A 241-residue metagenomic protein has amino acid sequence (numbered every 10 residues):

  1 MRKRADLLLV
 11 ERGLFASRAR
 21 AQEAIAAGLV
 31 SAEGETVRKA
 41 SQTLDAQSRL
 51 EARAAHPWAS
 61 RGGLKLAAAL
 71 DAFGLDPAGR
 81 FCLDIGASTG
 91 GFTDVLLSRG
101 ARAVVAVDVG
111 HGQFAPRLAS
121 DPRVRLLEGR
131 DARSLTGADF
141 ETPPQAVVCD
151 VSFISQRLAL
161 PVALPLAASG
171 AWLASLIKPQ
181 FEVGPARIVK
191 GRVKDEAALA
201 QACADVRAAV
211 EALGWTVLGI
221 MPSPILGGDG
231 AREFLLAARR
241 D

Functional and structural regions predicted by a protein language model:
M1-A46: A basic, amphipathic helix-loop patch mediating RNA/tRNA/ribosome contacts
A78-S88: Conserved class I S-adenosyl-L-methionine
S88-T93, G110: Residues at the N-terminus of the alpha-helix immediately C-terminal to the conserved SAM/SAH-binding loop
V95-A103: Conserved S-adenosyl-L-methionine
A103-L158: S-adenosyl-L-methionine
R157-A174: A short glycine-rich, Lys/Arg-flanked "PGG" loop and its adjoining helix->strand segment in the class I
G170-G184: Conserved beta-strand signature within the Rossmann-like core of class I S-adenosyl-L-methionine
I225-D241: Core SAM-dependent methyltransferase catalytic element
